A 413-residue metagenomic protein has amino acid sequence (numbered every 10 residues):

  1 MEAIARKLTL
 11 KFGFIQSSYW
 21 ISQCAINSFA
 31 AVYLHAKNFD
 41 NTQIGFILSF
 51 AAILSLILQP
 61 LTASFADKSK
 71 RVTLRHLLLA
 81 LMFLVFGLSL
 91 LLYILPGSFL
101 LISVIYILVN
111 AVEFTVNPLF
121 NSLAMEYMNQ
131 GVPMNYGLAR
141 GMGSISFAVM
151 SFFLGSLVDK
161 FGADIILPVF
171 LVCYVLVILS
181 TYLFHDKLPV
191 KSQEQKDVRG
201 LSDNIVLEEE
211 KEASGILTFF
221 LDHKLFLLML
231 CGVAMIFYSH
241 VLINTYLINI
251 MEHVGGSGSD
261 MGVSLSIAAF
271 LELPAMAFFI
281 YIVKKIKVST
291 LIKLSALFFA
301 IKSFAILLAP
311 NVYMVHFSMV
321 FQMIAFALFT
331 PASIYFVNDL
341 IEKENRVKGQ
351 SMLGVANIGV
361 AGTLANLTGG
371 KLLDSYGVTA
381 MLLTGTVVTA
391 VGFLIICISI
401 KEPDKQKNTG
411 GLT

Functional and structural regions predicted by a protein language model:
M1-R6, H185-L230: Juxtamembrane intracellular "pre-TM" segments in multi-pass secondary transporters
E2-A52, L225-V233, F237-S264: Helix-loop boundary and gating motifs at the non-cytosolic
S17, F99-V116, L123, A234 (+1 more regions): Hydrophobic core of transmembrane alpha-helices in multi-pass small-molecule transporters, especially MFS/SLC-type
F46-S64, S266-F278: Central cavity-lining transmembrane alpha-helices of secondary-active solute carriers, predominantly the Major
L58-V72, V158-D159, A275-K287, L373-D374: Helix-to-loop junctions at the C-terminal end of transmembrane segments in multipass secondary transporters
R75-L90, T290-A305, T386: Structural signature of the two symmetry-related core transmembrane helices
V109-M142: Cytoplasmic helix-loop-helix junction between adjacent transmembrane helices in 12-TM secondary transporters
I166-L183, M381-S399: Symmetry-related core transmembrane helices of the 12-TM Major Facilitator Superfamily/SLC fold
